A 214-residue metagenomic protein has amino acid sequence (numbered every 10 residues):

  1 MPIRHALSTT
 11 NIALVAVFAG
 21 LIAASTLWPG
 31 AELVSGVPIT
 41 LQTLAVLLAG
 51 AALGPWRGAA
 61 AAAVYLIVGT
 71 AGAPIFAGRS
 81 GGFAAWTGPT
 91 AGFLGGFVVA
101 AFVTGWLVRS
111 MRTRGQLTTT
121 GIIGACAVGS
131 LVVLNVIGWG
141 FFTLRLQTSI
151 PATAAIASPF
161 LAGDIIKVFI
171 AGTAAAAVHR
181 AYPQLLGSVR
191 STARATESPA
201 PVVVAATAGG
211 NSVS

Functional and structural regions predicted by a protein language model:
M1-A59: Hydrophobic transmembrane alpha-helices
I12-V17, T40, L44-L48, A59-V64 (+5 more regions): Hydrophobic alpha-helical transmembrane segments
A24, F83-L134: Short helix-perturbing small/polar motifs within transmembrane alpha-helices
T26-P38, L66-A100: Interfacial aromatic-anchored transmembrane helix boundaries in multi-pass membrane proteins
W28, A52, G78-R79, L107 (+2 more regions): Helix-loop junctions at the membrane-solvent interface of multi-pass transporters, primarily the C-terminal
S35, M111-A205: Membrane-embedded alpha-helical hairpins and interfacial helices in multi-pass inner-membrane proteins
A52-W56, V103-M111, V178-Y182: Structural signal for the C-terminal ends of transmembrane alpha-helices and the immediately following loop
A61-Y65, A73-F76, T104, I137-G138 (+2 more regions): Alpha-helical transmembrane segments and their lipid-water interface positions in multi-pass membrane proteins
